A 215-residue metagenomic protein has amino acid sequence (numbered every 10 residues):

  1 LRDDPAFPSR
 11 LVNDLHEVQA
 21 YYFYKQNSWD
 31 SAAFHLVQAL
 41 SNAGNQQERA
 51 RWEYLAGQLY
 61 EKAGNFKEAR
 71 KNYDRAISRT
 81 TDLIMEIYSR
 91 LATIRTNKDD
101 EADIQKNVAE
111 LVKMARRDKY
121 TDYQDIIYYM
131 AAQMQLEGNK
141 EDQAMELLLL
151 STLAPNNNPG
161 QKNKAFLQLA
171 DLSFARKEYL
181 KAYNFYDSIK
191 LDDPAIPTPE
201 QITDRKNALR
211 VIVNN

Functional and structural regions predicted by a protein language model:
L1-N215: Acidic, polar-rich low-complexity tracts and alpha-helical solenoid repeat scaffolds
